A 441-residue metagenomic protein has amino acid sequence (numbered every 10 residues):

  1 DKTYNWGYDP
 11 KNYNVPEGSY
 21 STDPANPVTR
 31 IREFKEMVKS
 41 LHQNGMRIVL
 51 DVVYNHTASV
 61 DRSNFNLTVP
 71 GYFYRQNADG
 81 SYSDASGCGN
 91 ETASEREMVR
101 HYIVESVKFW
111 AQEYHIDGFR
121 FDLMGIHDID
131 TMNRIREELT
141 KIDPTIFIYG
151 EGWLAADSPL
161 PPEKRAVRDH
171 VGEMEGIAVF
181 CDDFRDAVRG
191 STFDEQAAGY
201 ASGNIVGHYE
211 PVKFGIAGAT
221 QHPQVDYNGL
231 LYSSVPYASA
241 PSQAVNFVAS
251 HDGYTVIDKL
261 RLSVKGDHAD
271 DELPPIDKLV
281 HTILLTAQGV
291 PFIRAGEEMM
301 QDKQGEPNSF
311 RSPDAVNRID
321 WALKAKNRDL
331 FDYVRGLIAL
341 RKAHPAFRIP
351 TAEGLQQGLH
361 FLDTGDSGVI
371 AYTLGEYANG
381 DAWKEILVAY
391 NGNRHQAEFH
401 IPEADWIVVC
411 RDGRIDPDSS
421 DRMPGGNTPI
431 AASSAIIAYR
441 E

Functional and structural regions predicted by a protein language model:
D1, V52-D61, L123-D128, E151-A156 (+2 more regions): Short, solvent-exposed turn/loop segments enriched in Gly/Ser/Thr/Pro and often Arg
D1-K2, G7, S59-F65, P159-P161 (+2 more regions): Short, solvent-exposed loop/turn and secondary-structure capping segments
D1-Y114, M124-D143, F147: Substrate-binding/active-site clefts of carbohydrate-active enzymes
Y13, L41, W110, F121 (+5 more regions): Conserved, mostly hydrophobic/aromatic
V38, V107-A111, R136, T140 (+3 more regions): Non-transmembrane alpha-helical segments in soluble domains of secreted/periplasmic/extracellular proteins
V49, D84, G118-R120, Y149 (+4 more regions): Structured core elements
R136-D302, N308-F310, G365-D366, E376-D381 (+1 more regions): Conserved alpha/beta catalytic core and glycan-binding cleft of carbohydrate-active enzymes
E272-P274, L285-E441: Carbohydrate-interacting/catalytic domains
